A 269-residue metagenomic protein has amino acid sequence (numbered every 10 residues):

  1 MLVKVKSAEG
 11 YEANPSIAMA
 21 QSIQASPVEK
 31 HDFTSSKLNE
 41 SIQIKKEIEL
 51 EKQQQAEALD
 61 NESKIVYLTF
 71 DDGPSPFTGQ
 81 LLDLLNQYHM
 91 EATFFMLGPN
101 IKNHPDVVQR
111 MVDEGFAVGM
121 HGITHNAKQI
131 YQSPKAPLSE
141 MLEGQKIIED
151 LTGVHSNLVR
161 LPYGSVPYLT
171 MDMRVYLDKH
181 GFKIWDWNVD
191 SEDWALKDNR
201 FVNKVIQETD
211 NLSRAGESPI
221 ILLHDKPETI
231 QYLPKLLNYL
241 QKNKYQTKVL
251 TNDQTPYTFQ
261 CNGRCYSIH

Functional and structural regions predicted by a protein language model:
M1-T69, P74-Q87, Q207, Y239 (+1 more regions): N-terminal pre-catalytic segment of deacetylase/amide-hydrolase enzymes
K37-Q132, A136-D150, L236-Y239, T255: Active-site beta->alpha N-cap acidic-glycine motif
Y67-T69, A92-M96, A117-G122, N157-R160 (+3 more regions): Structural recognition of the beta-strand scaffold that forms the well-ordered cores of secreted hydrolase catalytic
G73, L97-P99, I123, P162-G164 (+3 more regions): Active-site beta-loop-alpha junctions enriched in small/polar residues
S75-P76, I101-P105, P167, A195-L196 (+1 more regions): Loop/helix-junction capping segments adjacent to catalytic residues or to phosphate/diphosphate-binding pockets
V108-R110, P134-A136, N199-V202, N262-Y266: Short low-complexity, flexible loop/linker segments enriched in glycine and/or proline with clustered acidic
N126-L151, S165-G216: Alpha-helical scaffold elements lining the catalytic groove of polysaccharide deacetylases
R214-T251: Catalytic grooves of carbohydrate-active enzymes
